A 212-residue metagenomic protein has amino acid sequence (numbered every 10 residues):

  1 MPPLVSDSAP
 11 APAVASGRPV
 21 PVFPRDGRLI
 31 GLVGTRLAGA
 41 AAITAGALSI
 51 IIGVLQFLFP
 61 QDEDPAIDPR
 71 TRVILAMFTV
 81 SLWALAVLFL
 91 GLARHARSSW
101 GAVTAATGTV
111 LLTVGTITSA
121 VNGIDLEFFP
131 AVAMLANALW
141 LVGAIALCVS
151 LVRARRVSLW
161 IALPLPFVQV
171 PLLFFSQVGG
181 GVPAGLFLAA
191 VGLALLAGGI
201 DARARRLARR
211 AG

Functional and structural regions predicted by a protein language model:
P2-G212: Hydrophobic, aromatic-enriched alpha-helical segments typical of multi-pass transmembrane helices
